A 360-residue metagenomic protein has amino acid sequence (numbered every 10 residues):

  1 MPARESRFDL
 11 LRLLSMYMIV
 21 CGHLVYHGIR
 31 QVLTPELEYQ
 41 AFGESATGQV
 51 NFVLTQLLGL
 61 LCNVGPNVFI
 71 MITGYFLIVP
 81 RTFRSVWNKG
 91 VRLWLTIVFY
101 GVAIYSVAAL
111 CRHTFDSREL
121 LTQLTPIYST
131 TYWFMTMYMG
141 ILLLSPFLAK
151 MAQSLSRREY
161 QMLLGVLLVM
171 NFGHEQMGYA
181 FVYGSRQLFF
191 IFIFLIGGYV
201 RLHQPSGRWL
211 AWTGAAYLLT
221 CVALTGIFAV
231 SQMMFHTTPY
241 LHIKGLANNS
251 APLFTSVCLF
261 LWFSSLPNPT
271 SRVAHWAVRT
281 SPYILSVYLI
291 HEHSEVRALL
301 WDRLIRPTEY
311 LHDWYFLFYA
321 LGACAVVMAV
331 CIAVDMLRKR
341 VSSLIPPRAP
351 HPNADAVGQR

Functional and structural regions predicted by a protein language model:
M1-L167, T270-V273, R303-R360: Membrane-cytosol interface segments of multi-pass membrane proteins, especially ER/Golgi lipid-handling enzymes
Y17-L24, Y100-S106, L164-M177, Y217-Q232 (+1 more regions): Aromatic-anchored segments of alpha-helical transmembrane domains
V53-P66, T122-M137, E175-I193, G226-C258 (+1 more regions): Interfacial loop-to-helix transition and helix-capping segments at the boundaries of transmembrane helices
I70-I78, I193-V200, V287-L289: Hydrophobic transmembrane alpha-helices of secondary-active transporters and Na+-translocating membrane complexes
T96-G101, I193-L195, P282-L289: Small-residue-rich segments of transmembrane alpha-helices in multi-pass membrane proteins, especially helix faces
I141-K150, F194-P205, T255-S271: Alpha-helical transmembrane segments in multipass membrane proteins, preferentially the mid-helix core
E159-S206: Loop-centered beta-sheet repeat module
G207-S286, E292-R303, P307-A320: Alpha-helical transmembrane segments and terminal signal-anchor/GPI-anchor hydrophobic tails, characterized by long
